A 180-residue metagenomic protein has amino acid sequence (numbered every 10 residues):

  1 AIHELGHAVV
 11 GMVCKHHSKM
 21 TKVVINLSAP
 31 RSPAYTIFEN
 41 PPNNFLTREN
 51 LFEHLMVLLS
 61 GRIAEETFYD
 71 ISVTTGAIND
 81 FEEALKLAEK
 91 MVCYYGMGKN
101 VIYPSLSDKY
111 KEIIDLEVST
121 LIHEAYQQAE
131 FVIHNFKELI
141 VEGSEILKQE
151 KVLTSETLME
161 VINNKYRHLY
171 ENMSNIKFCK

Functional and structural regions predicted by a protein language model:
A1-K180: Soluble catalytic regions of large protease machineries
